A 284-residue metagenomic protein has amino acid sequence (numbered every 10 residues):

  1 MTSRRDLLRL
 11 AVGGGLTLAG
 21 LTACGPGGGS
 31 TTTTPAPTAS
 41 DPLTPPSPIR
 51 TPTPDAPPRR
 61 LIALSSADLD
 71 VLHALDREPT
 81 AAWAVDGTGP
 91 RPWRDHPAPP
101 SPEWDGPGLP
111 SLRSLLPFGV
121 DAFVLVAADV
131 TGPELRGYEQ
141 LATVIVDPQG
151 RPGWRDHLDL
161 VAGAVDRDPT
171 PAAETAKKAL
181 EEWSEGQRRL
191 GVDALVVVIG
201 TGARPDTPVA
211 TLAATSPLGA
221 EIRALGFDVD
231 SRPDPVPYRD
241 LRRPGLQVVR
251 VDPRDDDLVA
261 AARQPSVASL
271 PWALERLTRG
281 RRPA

Functional and structural regions predicted by a protein language model:
M1-A19: N-terminal secretory signal peptides and thylakoid transit peptides that target proteins across membranes
G25-T44: Short, low-complexity, disordered segments immediately C-terminal to signal peptides in bacterial exported proteins
R60, S66-L116, A122: A short, structured surface patch at a secondary-structure boundary
R60-L72, P169-F227: Basic- and aromatic-lined ligand-binding clefts that recognize polyanionic substrates
D70, R113, P117, R136 (+7 more regions): Solvent-exposed, polar/charged alpha-helical surfaces in well-ordered, non-transmembrane soluble domains, broadly
L115-L125, L241-V249: Proline-aspartate-enriched helix->loop->beta-strand connector
G132-T170, R254-P271: Charged, glycine-enriched surface loops/patches that mediate electrostatic binding to polyanionic ligands
R239-A284: Structured C-terminal subdomain patch of bacterial secreted/periplasmic proteins
